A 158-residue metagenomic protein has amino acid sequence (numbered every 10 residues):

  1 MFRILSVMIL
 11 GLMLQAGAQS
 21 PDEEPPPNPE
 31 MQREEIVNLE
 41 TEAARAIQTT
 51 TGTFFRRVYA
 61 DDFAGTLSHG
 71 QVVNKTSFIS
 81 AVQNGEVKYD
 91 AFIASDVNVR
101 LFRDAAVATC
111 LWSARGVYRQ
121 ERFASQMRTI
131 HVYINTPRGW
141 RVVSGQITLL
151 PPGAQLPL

Functional and structural regions predicted by a protein language model:
I4-Q15: Bacterial N-terminal signal peptides
Q19-L158: A beta-strand edge to alpha-helix "cap/lid" segment located at domain peripheries
